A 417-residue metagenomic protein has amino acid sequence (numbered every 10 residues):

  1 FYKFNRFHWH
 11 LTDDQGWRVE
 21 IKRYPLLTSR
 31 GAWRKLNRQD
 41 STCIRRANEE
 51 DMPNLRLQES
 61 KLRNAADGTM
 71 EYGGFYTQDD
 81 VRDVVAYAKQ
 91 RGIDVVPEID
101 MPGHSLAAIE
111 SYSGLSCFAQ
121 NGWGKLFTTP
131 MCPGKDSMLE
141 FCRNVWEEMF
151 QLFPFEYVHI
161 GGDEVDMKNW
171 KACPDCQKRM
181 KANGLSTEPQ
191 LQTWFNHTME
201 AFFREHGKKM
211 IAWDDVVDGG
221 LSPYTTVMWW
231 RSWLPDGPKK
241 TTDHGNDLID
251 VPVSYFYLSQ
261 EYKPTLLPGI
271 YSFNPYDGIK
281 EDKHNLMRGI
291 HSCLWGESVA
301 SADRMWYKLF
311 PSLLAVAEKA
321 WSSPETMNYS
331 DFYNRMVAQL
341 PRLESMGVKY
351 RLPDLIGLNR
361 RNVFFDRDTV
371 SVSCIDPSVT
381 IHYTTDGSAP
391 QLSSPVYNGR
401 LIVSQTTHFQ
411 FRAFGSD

Functional and structural regions predicted by a protein language model:
F1-K208: Substrate-binding cleft of carbohydrate-active enzyme catalytic domains
H8-H10, D94-E98, Y157-G161, I211-A212 (+5 more regions): Structured core elements
D14-E20, P102-A108, H159, V165-W170 (+5 more regions): Flexible loop/turn segments at secondary-structure boundaries
Y76-D83, S137-N144, Q190-T198, D236 (+7 more regions): Generic recognition of stable, solvent-exposed alpha-helical segments in well-folded globular domains
K89-D94, M101, L106-A108, T242 (+4 more regions): Domain-scale activation on soluble regions of proteins
M210-D215, G220-T225, R231-D368: Flexible, acidic glycine-rich loops studded with aromatic residues
M327, Y333-D417: Short, compositionally stereotyped local motifs that mark structural "simplifiers"
